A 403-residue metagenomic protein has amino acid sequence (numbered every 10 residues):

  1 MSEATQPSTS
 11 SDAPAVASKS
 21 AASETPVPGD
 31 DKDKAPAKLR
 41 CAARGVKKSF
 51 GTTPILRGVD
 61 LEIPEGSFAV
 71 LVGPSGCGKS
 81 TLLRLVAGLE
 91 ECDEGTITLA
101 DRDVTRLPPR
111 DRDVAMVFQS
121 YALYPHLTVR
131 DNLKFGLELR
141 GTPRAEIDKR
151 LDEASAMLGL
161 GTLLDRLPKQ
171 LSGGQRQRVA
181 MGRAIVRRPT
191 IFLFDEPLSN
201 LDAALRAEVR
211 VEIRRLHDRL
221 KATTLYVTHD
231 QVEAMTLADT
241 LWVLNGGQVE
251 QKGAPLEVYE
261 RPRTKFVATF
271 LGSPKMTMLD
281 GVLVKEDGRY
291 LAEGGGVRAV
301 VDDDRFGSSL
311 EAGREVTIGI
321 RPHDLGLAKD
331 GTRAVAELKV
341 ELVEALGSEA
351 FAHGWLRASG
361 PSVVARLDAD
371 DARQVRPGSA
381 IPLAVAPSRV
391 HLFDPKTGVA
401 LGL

Functional and structural regions predicted by a protein language model:
S2-A17, E24, P28-G29, P274 (+1 more regions): Non-catalytic connector elements of ABC transporters
V72-P74: The feature captures the beta-strand-to-loop junction immediately N-terminal to the Walker
A87: Helix-to-loop junction immediately C-terminal to a conserved catalytic motif
D93-T96, E146, G246, V390: Conserved coupling/switch loops of ABC nucleotide-binding domains, chiefly the family-specific signature
G95-D103: Conserved ABC transporter NBD signature motif
P109-F266, F270: ABC ATPase nucleotide-binding domains
